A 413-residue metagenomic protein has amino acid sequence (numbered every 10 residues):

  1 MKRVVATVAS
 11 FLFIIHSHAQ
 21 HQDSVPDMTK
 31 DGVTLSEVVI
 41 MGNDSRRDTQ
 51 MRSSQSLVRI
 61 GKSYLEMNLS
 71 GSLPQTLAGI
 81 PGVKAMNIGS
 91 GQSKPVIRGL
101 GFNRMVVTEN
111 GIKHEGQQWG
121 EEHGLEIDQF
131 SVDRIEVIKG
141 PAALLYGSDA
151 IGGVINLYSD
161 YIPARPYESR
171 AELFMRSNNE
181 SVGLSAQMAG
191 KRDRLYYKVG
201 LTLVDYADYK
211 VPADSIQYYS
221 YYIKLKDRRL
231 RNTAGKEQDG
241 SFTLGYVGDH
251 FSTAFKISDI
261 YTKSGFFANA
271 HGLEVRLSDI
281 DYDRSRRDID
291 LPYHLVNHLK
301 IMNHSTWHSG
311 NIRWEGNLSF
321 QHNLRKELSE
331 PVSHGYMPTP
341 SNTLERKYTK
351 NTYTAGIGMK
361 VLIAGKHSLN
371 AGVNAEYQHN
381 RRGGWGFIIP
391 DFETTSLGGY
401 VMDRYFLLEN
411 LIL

Functional and structural regions predicted by a protein language model:
M1-V25, L35: Bacterial Sec-dependent N-terminal signal peptides
D27-K30: Short linear regulatory motifs and low-complexity interaction segments
V33-T34, D44-I60, Y64-N68, N87-G89 (+4 more regions): Outer-membrane beta-barrel proteins, especially TonB-dependent receptors
E37-V39, V106: Residues embedded in well-ordered beta-strands
L77: Active-site-adjacent helical/loop segments in soluble small-molecule enzymes
G82-M86: A short linear hydrophobic-aromatic micro-motif
E109: A cytosolic small-molecule/anion-sensing beta-strand core signal
